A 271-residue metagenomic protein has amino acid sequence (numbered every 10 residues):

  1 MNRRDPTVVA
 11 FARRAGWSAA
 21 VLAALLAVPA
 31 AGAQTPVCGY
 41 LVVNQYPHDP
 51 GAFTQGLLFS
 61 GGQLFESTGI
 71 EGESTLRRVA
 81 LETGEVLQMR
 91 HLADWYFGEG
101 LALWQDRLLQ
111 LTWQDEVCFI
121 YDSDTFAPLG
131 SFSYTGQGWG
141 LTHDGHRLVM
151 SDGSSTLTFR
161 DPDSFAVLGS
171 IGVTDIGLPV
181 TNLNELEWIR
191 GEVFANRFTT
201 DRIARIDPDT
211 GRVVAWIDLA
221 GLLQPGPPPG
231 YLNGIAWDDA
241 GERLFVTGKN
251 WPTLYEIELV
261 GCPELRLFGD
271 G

Functional and structural regions predicted by a protein language model:
Q34-P50, T83-E85: A short helix->beta-strand "capping" segment at the edge of beta-propeller domains
V43-T75, H91-A102: Beta-strand-rich domains and repeat architectures in extracellular enzymes and scaffolds, especially beta-propellers
Q45-P50, R90-D94, G130-T135, G172-L178 (+2 more regions): Surface loop/turn motifs at the tips and blade-to-blade linkers of beta-strand repeat domains
T54, L183, P228-G234: Signature of short aromatic-glycine-proline-rich micro-motifs recurring in repeat-based ectodomains
F59-G61, L103-Q105, H143-G145, W188-R190 (+1 more regions): Residue-level detector of Asp-centered blade-edge/turn motifs that repeat once per structural unit in beta-propeller
F65-E71, L108-D115, M150-S155, A195-T199 (+1 more regions): Conserved beta-strand positions in repeat-built beta-propeller and related beta-rich domains
A80-T83, D122-T125, P162-S164, P208-G211 (+1 more regions): Short loop/turn segments that connect beta-strands within beta-propeller blades
G84-W113, V117-F119, P128-Y134, G138: Blade-loop segments of beta-propeller domains
